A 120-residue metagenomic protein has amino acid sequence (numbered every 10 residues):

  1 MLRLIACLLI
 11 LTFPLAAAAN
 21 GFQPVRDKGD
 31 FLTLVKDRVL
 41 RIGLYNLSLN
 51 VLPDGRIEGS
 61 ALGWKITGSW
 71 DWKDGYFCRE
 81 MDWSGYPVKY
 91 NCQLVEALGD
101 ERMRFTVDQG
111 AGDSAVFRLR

Functional and structural regions predicted by a protein language model:
L4-F13: Sec-dependent N-terminal signal peptides
L15-R120: Lipid interaction determinants
